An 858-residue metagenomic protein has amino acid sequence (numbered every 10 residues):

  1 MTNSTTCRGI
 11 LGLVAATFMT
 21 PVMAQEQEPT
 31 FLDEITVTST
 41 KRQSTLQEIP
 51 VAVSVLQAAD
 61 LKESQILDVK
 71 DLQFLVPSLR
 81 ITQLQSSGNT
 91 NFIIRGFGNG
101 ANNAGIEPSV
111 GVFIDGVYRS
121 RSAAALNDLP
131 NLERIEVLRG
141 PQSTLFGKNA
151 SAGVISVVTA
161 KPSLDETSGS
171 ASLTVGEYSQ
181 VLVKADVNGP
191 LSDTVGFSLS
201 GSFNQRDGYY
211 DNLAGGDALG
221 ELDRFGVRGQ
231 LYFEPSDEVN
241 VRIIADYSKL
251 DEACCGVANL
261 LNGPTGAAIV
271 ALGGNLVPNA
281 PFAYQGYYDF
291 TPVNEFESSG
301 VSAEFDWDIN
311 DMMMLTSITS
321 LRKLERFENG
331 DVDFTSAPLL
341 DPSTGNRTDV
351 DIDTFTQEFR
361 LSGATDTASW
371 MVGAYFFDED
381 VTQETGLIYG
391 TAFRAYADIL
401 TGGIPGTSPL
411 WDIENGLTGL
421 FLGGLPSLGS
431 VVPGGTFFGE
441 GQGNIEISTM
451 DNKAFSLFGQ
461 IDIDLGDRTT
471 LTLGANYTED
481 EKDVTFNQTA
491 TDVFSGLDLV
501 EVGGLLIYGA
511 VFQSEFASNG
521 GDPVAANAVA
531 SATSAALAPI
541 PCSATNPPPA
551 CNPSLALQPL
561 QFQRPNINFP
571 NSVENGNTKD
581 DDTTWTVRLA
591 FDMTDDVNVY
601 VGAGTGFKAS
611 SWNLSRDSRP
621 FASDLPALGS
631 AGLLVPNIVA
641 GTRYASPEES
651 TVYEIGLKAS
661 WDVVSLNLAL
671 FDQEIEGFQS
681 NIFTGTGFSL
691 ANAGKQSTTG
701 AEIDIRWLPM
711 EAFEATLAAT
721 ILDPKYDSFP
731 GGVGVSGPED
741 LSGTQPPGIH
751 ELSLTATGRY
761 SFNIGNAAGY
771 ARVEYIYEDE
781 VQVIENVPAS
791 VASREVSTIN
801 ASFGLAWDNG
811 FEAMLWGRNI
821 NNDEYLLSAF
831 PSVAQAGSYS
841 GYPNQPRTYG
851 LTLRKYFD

Functional and structural regions predicted by a protein language model:
P29-L164, I655: Acidic, small-polar-rich N-terminal luminal/periplasmic segments of exported/outer-membrane proteins
T90, E107-S109, R121, P130-R139 (+8 more regions): Outer-membrane beta-barrel translocator/receptor signature
S122, T174-L182, Q205-S236, N240 (+10 more regions): Outer-membrane beta-barrel proteins
S156, D165-E166, S172-T174, D186-F290 (+8 more regions): Periplasmic-side early beta-strands and strand-to-turn transitions of outer-membrane beta-barrels
A214, F376-T594, G629-L633, A640: Signature of Gram-negative outer-membrane beta-barrel scaffolds
E304-D308, M314-S320, L324-V332, D592-K608 (+5 more regions): Membrane-embedded beta-barrel scaffold of Gram-negative outer-membrane proteins
S369, D467-L471, S665, L670-I675 (+2 more regions): Gram-negative outer-membrane beta-barrel transporters
L387-R394, A712-A715, I776-I784, L805-D858: C-terminal beta-signal and adjacent terminal beta-strands/loops of Gram-negative outer-membrane beta-barrel proteins
